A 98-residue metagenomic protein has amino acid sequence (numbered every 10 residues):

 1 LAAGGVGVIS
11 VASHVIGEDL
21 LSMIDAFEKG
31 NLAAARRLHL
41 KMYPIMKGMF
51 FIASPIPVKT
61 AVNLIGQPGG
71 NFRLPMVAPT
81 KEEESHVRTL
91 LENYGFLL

Functional and structural regions predicted by a protein language model:
L1-M46, F50: Catalytic alpha/beta core domains of metabolic enzymes, predominantly
A3, A26, L64, L90-N93: Alpha-helical structural signal in soluble globular domains
G5, Y43-M76: Conserved short secondary-structure transition element at the edge of the structured enzyme core that lines
G17-L20, P55-V58, E84: A general structural signal for well-ordered alpha-helical segments in protein cores
A35, V58, V87: Conserved, mostly hydrophobic/aromatic
P68-L98: Flexible C-terminal active-site loop/helix
